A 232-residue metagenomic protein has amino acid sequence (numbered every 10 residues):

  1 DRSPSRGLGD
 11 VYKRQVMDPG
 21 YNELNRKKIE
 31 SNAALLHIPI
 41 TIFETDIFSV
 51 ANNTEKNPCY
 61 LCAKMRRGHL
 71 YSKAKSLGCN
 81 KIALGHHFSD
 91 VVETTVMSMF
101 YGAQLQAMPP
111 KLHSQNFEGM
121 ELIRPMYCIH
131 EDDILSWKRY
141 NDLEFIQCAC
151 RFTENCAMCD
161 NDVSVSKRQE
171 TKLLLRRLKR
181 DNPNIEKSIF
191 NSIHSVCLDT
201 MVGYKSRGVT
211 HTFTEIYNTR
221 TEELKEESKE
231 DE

Functional and structural regions predicted by a protein language model:
R6-L105, P109, D132-Y140, R220-E232: ATP-dependent adenylation/nucleotidyltransferase module used to activate substrates
P19, T45-I47, Y127, C150 (+1 more regions): Residues that form or immediately flank small-molecule/cofactor binding pockets and catalytic motifs
A33, V50, T54, V91 (+7 more regions): Short, surface-exposed, charged/polar-biased interaction segments
K64-L77, K111-F117, T171-S192: Short, basic, helix/turn surface patches
S89-E170, L174-L175: Catalytic subdomain that performs nucleotidyl-dependent activation
L143-E232: The feature marks non-catalytic terminal segments
